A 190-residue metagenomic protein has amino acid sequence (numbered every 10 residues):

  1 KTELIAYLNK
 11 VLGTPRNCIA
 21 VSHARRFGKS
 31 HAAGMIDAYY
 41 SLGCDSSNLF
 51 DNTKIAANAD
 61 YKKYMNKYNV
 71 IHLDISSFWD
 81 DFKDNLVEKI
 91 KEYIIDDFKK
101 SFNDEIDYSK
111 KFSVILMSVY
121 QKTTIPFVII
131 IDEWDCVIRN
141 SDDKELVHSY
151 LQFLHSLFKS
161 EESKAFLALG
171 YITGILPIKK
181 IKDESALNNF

Functional and structural regions predicted by a protein language model:
T2-F190: Phosphate-binding site recognition
